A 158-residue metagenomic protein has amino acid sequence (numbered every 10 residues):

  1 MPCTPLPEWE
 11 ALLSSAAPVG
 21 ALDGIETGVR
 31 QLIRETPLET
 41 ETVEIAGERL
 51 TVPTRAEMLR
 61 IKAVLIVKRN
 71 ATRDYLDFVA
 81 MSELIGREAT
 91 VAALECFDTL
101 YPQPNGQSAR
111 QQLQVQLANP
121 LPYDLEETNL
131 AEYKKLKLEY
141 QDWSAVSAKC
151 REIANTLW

Functional and structural regions predicted by a protein language model:
M1-W158: Compositionally biased terminal segments of proteins
